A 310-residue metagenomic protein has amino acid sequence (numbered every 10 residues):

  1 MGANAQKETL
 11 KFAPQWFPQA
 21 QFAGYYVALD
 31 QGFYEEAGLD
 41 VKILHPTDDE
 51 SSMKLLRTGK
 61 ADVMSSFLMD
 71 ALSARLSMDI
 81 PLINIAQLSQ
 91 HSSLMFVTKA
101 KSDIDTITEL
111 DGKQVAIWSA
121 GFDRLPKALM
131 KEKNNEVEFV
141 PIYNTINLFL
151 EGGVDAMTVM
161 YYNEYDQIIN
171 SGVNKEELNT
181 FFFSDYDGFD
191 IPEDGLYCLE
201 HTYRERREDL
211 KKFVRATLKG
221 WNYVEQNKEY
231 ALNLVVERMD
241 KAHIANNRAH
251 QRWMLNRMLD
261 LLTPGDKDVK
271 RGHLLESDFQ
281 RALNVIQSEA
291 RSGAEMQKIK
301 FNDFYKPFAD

Functional and structural regions predicted by a protein language model:
M1-T9, D310: Short, low-complexity disordered leader/linker segments with a strong preference for bacterial N-terminal type II
Q6-I142, I146-V159: Short, glycine-/small- and polar/acidic-enriched structural segments that line small-molecule recognition paths
V27, L94-I104, I191-E208: A bilobed periplasmic-binding-protein/Venus flytrap-type ligand-binding module shared by bacterial periplasmic
L29, A37-G38, K60, S65-L68 (+10 more regions): Sec/Tat-exported extracytoplasmic proteins
P81-S89, E138-V140, K175-I191: Short beta-strand->loop
E136-F139, K175-T180, K241-R257, R291-K300: Short, surface-exposed acidic
E205-S288: Secondary-structure end/capping motifs
S277-D310: Conserved C-terminal helix/tail region of periplasmic/extracytoplasmic solute-binding proteins
